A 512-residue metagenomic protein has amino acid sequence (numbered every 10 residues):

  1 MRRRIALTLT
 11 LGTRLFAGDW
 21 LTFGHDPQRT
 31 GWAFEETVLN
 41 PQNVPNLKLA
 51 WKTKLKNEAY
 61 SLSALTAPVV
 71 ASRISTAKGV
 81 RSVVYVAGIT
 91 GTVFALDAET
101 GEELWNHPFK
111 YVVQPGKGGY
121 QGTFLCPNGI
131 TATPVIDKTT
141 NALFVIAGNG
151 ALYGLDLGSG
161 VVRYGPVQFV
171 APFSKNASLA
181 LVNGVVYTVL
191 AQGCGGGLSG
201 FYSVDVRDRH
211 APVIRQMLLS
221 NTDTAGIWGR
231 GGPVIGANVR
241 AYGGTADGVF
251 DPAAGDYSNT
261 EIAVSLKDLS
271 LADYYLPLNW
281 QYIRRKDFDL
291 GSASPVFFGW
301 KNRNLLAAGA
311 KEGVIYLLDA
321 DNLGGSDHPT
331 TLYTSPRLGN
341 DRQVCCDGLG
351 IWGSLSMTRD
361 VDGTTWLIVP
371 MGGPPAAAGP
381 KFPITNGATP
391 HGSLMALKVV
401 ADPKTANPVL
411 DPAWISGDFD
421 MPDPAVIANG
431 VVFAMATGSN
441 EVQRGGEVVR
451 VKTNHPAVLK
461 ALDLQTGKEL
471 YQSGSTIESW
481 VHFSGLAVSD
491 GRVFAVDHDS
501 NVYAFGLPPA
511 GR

Functional and structural regions predicted by a protein language model:
R2, P27-G31, T76, R303-N304: Short amphipathic alpha-helical segments with coiled-coil-like heptad repeat character
R2-T8: Sec-dependent signal peptide recognition, specifically the positively charged N-region followed immediately by
L15-A17: Boundary at the C-terminal end of the N-terminal hydrophobic targeting segment
D19-T30, V458: Short N-terminal segments immediately surrounding and downstream of signal-peptide cleavage
F23, E36-L62, S72-S82, G91-P127 (+6 more regions): Extracytoplasmic/lumenal domain signature
T66-S72, Y85-V86: General structural concept
